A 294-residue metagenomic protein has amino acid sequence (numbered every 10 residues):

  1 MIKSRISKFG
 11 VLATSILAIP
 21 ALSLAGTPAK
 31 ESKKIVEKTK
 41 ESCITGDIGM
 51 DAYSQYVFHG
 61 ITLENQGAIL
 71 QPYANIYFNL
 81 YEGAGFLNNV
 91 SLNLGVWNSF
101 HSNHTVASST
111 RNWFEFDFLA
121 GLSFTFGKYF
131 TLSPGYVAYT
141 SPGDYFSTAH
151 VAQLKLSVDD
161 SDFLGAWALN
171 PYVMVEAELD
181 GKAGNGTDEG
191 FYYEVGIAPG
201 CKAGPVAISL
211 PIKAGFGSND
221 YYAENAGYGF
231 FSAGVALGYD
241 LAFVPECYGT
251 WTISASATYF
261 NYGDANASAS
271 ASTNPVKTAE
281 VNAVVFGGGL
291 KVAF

Functional and structural regions predicted by a protein language model:
M1-T45: Cleavable N-terminal export/targeting peptides
T27-E82, N89-V106: Short glycine/proline- and aromatic-enriched beta-strand/turn motifs that initiate or cap beta-hairpins
K30-T45, N79-N93, T125-T131, F146 (+4 more regions): Short loop/turn motifs that connect adjacent beta-strands in outer-membrane beta-barrel proteins
E31, T62, Y81-T148, A265: Surface-exposed loop and membrane-interface regions of Gram-negative outer-membrane beta-barrel proteins
S42-I44, Q66-P72, V90, N112-F116 (+5 more regions): Residues that define the transmembrane beta-barrel architecture of outer-membrane proteins
A52-F58, F78, V96-S102, F124 (+8 more regions): Transmembrane beta-strands of outer-membrane beta-barrel pores
F58-N65, S102-F114, D144-V151, G181-E189 (+2 more regions): Outer-membrane beta-barrel translocator domains and adjoining extracellular loop/strand segments of Gram-negative
V235-F294: Predominantly the C-terminal beta-signal and adjacent terminal strand-loop region of outer-membrane beta-barrel
